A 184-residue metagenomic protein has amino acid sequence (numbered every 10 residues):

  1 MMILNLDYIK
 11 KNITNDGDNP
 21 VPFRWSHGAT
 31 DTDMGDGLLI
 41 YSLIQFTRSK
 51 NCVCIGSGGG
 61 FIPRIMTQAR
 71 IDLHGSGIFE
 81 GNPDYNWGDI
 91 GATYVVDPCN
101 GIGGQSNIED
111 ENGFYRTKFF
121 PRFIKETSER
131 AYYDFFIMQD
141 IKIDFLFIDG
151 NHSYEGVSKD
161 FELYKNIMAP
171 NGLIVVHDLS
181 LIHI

Functional and structural regions predicted by a protein language model:
M1-G35, F46: Rossmann-like AdoMet
M1-M2, I182-I184: Polar low-complexity intrinsically disordered regions
A29-D31, L38-I182: S-adenosylmethionine/decaboxylated-SAM
